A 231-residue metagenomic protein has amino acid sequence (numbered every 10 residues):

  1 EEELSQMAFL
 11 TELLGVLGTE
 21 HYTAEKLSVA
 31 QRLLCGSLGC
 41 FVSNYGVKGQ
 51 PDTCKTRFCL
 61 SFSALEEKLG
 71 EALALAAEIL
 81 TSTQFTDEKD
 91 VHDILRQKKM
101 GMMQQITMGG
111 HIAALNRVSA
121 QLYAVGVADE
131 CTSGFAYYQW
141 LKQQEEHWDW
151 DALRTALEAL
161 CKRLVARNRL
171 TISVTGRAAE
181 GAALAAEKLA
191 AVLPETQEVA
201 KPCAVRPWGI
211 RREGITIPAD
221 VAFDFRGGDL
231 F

Functional and structural regions predicted by a protein language model:
E1-G15, K162, R169, S173 (+2 more regions): His/Glu-based metal-binding/catalytic segments typifying zinc-dependent metallopeptidases
E1-G15, Y22-S82, K89-H147, R167-G176 (+1 more regions): M16 family metallopeptidases and their MPP-like homologs
L38-G39, D149-L153, P202-P207: A short linear-motif detector with a strong N-terminal bias
Y45-V47, L157, G209-R211, I215: Sparse, context-dependent recognition of short Cys/His-centered cofactor- or disulfide-binding micro-motifs
A72, I94, L153-L157, A185: General structural feature for long, well-ordered alpha-helical segments within catalytic domains of soluble enzymes
A74-I79, A185-A191: Short amphipathic alpha-helices in soluble, non-transmembrane regions that often serve as interface/regulatory elements
T86-D90, E198-K201: Flexible helix-coil linker/hinge segments at domain or subdomain boundaries
K142, W148-R154, E158-L160, L164: Aromatic-residue-lined binding/catalytic grooves and analogous aromatic/hydrophobic interfacial grooves in multimeric
